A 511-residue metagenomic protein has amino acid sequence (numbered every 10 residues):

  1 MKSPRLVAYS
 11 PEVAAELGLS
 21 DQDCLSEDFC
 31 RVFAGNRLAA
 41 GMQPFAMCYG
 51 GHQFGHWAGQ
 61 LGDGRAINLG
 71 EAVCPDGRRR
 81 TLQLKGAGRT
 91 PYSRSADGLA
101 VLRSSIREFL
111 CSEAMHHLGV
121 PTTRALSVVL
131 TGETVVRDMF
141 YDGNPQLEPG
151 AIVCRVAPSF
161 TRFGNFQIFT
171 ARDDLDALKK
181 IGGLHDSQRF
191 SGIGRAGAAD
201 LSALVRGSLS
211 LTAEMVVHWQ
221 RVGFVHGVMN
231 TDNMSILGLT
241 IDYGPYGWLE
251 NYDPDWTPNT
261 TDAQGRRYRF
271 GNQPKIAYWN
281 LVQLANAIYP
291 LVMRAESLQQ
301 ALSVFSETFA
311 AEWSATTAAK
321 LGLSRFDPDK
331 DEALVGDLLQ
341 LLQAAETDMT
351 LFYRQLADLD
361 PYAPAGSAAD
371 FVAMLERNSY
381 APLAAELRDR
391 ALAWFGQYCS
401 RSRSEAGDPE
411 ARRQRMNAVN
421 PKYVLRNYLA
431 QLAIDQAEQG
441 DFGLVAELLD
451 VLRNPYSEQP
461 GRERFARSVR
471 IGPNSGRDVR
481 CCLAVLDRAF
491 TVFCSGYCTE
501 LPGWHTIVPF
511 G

Functional and structural regions predicted by a protein language model:
M1-P4, F371: General N-terminal leader/first-domain-start detector
S3-L6, P11-F29, F33-G197, I236-I241 (+10 more regions): Conserved ATP-binding subdomain of kinase catalytic cores across diverse folds
M42-G50, T260-D262, E405-P409: Active-site Gly/Thr loop motif
L82, T123, G227, E296 (+3 more regions): Short, solvent-exposed positions on alpha-helices
S104-S105, V135-H226, L237-L342: ATP-dependent phospho-/nucleotidyl transfer catalytic cores
M229-M234: Hydrophobic residue at the +6 position relative to the catalytic HRD Asp in the kinase catalytic loop
N286-R294, D358-Y362, R377, S400 (+4 more regions): Short, well-ordered loop/turn and helix-capping segments at boundaries between secondary-structure elements and domains
A295-N420, N427: Helix-loop elements that line ligand-binding/catalytic pockets
